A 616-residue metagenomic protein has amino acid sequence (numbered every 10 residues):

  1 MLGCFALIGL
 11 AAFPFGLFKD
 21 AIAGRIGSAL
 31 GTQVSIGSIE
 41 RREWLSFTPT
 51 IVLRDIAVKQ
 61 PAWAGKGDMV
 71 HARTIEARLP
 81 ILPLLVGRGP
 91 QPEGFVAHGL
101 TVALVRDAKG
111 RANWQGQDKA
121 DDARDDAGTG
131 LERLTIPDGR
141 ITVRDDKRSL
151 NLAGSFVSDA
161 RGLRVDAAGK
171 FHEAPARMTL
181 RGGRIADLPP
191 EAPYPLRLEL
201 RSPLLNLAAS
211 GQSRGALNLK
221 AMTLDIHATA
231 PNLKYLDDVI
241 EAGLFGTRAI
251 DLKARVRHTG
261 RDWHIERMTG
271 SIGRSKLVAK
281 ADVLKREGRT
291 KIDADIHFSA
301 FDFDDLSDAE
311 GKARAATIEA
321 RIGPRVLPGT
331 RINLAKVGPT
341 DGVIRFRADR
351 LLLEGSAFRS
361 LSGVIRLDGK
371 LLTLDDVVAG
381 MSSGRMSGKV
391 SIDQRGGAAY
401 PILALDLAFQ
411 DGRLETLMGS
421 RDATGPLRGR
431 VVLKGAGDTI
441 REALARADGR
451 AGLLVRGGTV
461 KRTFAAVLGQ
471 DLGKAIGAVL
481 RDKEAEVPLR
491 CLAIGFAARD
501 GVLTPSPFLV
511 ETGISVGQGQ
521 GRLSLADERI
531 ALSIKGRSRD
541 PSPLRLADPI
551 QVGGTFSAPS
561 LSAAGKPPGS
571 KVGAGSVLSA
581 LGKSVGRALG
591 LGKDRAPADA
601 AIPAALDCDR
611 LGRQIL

Functional and structural regions predicted by a protein language model:
C4-D107, Q551: Terminal hydrophobic membrane-targeting helix
L45, L84-V86, N113-G116, L204 (+5 more regions): Short, aromatic- and cysteine-enriched interfacial helices/patches that mediate contacts at lipid membranes
T48-M69, Q91-K109, R133-T135, R140-T142 (+5 more regions): Small-residue helix/turn framework positions
P61-K66, L79-R88, Q117-G128, V256 (+2 more regions): Short aromatic-glycine motifs in intrinsically disordered, low-complexity regions
K119-A123, A309-A335: Intrinsically disordered, low-complexity segments enriched in small/polar residues
E319-P324, L480, P568-L589: Short, cationic low-complexity segments
